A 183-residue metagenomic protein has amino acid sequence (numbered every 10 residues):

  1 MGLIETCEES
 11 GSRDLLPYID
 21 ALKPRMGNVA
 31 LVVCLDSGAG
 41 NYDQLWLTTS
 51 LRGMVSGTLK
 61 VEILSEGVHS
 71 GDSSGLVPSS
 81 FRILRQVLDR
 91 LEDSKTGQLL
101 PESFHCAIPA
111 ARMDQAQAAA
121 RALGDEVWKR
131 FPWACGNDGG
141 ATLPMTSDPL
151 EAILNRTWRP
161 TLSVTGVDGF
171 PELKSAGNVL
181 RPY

Functional and structural regions predicted by a protein language model:
M1-S50: Acidic/histidine-rich catalytic neighborhood of metal-dependent amide-processing enzymes
T6-S10, C106-A110, F170: Short, internal active-site loops enriched in acidic
P24-G27, G40, T49, S70-V167: Acidic-enriched catalytic cores of C-N bond-cleaving enzymes acting on peptides and small amides
L45-T49, E172-N178: Short beta-strand/turn micro-motifs at beta-sheet edges
W46-E62, W158: Flexible glycine/proline-rich, aromatic-decorated loop/lid segments
R52, N155, A176-Y183: Flexible, low-complexity linker/loop segments at domain and module junctions
S56-V61, L162-D168, G177-N178: Short beta-strand elements
S65-G71, L173: Short small-residue beta-strand/loop micro-motif enriched in glycine and branched aliphatics
